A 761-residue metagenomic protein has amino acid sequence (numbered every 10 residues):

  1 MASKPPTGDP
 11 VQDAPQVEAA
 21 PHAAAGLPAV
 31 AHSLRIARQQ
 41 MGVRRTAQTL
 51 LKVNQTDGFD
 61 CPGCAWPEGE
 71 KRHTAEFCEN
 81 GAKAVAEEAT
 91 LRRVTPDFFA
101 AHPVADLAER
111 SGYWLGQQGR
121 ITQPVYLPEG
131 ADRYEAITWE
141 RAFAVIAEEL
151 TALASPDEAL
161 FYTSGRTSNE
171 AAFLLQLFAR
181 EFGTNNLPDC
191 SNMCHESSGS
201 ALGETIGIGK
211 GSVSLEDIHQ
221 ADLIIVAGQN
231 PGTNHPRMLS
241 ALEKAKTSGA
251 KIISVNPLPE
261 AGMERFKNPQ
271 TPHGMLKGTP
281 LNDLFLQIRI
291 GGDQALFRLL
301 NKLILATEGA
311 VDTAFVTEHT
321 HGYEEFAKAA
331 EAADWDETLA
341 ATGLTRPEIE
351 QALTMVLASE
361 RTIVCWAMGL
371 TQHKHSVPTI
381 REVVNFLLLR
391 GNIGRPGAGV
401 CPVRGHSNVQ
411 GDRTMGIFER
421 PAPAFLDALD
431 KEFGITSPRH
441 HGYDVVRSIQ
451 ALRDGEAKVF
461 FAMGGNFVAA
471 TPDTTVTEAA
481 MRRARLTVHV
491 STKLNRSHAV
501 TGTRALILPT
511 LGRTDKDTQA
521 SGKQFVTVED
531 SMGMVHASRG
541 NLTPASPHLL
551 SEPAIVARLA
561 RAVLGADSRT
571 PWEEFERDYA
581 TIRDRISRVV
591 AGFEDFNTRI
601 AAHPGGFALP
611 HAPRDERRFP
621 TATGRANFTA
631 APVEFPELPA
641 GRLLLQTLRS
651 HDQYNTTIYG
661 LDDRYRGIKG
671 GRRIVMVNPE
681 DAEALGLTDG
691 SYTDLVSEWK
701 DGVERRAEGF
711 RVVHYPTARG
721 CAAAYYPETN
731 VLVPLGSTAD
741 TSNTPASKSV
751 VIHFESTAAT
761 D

Functional and structural regions predicted by a protein language model:
M1-G58, C64: Intrinsically disordered, low-structural-confidence terminal and linker regions
R35-G42, L50-D157, P257-E360: Cofactor-/ligand-binding subdomain signature composed of acidic, glycine-rich, tryptophan-containing flexible loops
T56, G116-Q118, P156, S359 (+6 more regions): Sequence-level motif detector for i,i+2 pairs with an aromatic at +2
P124, Y162-S164, Q646-L648: Acidic/polar N-terminal loop/beta-strand segments that form early-domain functional surfaces
Y134-I137, R141-Q220: Long, structured ligand/cofactor-binding scaffold of large enzymes
E196-P396, V403-R585, G641-L644, L648-D761: Non-catalytic alpha/beta scaffold blocks inside enzyme catalytic domains
F575-R664: Long, low-complexity segments enriched in small/aliphatic residues
